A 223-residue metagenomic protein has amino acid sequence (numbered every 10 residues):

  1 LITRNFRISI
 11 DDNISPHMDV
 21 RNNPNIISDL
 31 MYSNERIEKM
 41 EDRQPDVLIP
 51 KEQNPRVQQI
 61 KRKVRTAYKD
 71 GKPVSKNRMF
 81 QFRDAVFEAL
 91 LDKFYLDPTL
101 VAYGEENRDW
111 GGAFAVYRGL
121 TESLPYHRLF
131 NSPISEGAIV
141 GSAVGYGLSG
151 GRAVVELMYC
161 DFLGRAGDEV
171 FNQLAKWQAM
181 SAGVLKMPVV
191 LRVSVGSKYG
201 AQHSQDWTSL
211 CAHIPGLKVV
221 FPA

Functional and structural regions predicted by a protein language model:
L1-Q53: Glycine/aspartate-rich loop-and-adjacent alpha/beta segment that forms the canonical ThDP
N34, K39-A223: Thiamine diphosphate
